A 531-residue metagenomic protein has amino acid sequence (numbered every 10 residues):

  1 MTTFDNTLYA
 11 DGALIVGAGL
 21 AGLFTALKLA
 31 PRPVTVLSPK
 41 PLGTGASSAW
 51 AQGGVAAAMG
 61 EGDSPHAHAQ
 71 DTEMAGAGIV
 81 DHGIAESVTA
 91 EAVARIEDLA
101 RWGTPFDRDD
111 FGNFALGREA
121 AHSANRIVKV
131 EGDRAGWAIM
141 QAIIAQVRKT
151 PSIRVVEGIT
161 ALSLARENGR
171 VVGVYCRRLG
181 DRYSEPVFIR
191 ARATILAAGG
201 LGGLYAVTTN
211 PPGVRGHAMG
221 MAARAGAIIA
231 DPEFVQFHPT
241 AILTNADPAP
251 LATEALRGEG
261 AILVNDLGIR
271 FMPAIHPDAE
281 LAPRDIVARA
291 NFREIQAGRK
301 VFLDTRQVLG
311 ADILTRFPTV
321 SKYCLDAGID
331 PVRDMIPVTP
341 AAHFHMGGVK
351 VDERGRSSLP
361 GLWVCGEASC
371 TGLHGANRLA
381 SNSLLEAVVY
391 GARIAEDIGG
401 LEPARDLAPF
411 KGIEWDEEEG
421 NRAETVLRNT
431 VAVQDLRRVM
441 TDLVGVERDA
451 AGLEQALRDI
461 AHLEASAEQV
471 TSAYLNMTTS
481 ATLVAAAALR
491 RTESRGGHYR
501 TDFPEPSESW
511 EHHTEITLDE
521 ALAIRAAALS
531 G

Functional and structural regions predicted by a protein language model:
T2-D11, P41-G43, W50-A57, D98 (+7 more regions): Glycine- and aromatic-enriched mobile tails/lids
A13-V36: N-terminal Rossmann-like FAD-binding beta1-loop-alpha1 element of flavoenzymes
A30-Q52, E61: Glycine-rich FAD pyrophosphate-binding loop
A56-V88: Glycine-rich active-site loop/strand segments that organize a redox cofactor
V80-V93, I127-A145, V156, T208-G216 (+3 more regions): Short beta-strand to alpha-helix junction loop
A100-E185, R190, A197, A206 (+2 more regions): Conserved redox-cofactor binding core of oxidoreductases
A191-A193, A197-G202, A368: Glycine-/small-residue-rich beta->alpha transition segments that form the dinucleotide
M221, A227-I336, V388, D397-P403: An anion/pyrophosphate-binding glycine-rich loop and adjacent beta-alpha core in soluble alpha-beta enzymes
